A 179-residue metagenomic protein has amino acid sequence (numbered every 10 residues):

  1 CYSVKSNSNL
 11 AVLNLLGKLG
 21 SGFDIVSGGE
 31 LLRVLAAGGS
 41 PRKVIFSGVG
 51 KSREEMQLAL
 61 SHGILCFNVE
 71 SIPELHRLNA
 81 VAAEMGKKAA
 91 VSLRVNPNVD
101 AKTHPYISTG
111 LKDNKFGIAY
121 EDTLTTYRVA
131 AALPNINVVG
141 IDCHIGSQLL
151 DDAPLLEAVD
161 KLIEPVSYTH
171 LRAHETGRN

Functional and structural regions predicted by a protein language model:
C1-L171: Active-site-proximal beta-alpha core segment in soluble small-molecule metabolic enzymes
H170-A173, G177-N179: Single conserved hydrophobic/aromatic residue that forms the stacking wall/gate of nucleotide- or nucleobase-binding
